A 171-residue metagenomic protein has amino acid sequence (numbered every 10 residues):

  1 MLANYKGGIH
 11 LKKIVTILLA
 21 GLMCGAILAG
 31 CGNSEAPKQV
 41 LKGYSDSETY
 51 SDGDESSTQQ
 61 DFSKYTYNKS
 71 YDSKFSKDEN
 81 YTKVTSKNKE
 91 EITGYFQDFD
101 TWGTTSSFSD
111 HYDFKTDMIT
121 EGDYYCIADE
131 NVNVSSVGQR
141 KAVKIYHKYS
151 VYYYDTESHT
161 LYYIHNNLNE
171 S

Functional and structural regions predicted by a protein language model:
M1-A29: Sec-dependent bacterial lipoprotein signal peptides
L2-N4, H10-L11, F62, D113 (+1 more regions): Generic N-terminal leader/processing signal
A3-N4, A29-G32, S45, Y154: Intrinsic-disorder/low-complexity regions
G7, G32, K42, S63 (+2 more regions): Polar/charged alpha-helical tracts
T16, L41, T85, N133-S135: N-terminal non-cleavable signal-anchor helices
I17, Y50, Y67, K83-S86 (+5 more regions): N-terminal compositionally biased, intrinsically disordered segments and leader/signal-like regions
C31-F99: N-terminal export/targeting and maturation segments
F96-S171: Extracytoplasmic electrostatic interaction patches
